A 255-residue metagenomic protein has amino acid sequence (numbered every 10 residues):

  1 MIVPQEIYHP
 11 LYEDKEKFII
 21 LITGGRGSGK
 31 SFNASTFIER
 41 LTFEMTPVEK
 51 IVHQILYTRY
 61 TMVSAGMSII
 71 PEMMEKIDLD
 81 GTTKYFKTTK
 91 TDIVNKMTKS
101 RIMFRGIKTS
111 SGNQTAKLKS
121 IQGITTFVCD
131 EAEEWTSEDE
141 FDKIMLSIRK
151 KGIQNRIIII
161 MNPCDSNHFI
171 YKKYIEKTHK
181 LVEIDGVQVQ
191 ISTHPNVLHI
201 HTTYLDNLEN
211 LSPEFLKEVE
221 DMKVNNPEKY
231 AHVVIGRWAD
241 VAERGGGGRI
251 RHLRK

Functional and structural regions predicted by a protein language model:
M1-K17: Pre-Walker A adenine-sensing motif
K17-V94: Conserved P-loop
I19-L21, Q54-L56, I102, T126 (+1 more regions): Residue-level preference for the first positions of well-ordered beta-strands
S64-T125, W238: Inter-Walker segment of RecA-like/P-loop motor cores
I93-M97, Q188-H194, K255: Short, conserved catalytic or adaptor-binding loops enriched in Gly and charged residues
D130-A132: Walker B catalytic acidic pair
E134-N210, E214-E220: ASCE P-loop NTPase helicase motor core
N207-K255: ATPase catalytic-site recognition across NTP-hydrolyzing enzymes
